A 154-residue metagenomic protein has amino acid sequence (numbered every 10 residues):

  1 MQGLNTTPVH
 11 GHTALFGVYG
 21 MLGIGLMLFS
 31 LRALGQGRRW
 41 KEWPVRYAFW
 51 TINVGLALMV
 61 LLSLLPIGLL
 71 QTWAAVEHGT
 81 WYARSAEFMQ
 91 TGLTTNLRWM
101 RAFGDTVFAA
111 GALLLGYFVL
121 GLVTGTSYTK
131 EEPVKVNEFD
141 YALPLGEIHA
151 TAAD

Functional and structural regions predicted by a protein language model:
M1-T7: Membrane-interface interhelical connector segments
T7-G35, W40-Q90, L97-S127, D140-L145 (+1 more regions): Hydrophobic cores of alpha-helical transmembrane segments in multi-pass integral membrane proteins
E131-V134: Peripheral terminal and linker regions in Fe-S/redox and tRNA-modifying enzymes
V136-E138: Aromatic- and carboxylate-enriched substrate-binding clefts and catalytic-loop regions of carbohydrate-active enzymes
